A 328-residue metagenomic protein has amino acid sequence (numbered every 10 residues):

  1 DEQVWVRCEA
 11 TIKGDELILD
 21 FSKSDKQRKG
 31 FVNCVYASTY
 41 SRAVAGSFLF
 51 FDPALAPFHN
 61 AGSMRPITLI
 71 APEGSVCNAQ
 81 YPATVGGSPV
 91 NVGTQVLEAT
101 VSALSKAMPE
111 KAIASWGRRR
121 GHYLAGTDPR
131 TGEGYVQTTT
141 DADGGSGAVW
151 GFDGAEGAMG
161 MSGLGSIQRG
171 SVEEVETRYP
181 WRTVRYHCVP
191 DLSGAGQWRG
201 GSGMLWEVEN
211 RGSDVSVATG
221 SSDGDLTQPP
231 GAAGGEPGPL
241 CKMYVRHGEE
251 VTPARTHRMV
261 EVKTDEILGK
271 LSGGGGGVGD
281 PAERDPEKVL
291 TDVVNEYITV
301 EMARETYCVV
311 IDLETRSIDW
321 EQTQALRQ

Functional and structural regions predicted by a protein language model:
D1-Q328: Glycine/proline-enriched, intrinsically flexible loops and inter-domain linkers
